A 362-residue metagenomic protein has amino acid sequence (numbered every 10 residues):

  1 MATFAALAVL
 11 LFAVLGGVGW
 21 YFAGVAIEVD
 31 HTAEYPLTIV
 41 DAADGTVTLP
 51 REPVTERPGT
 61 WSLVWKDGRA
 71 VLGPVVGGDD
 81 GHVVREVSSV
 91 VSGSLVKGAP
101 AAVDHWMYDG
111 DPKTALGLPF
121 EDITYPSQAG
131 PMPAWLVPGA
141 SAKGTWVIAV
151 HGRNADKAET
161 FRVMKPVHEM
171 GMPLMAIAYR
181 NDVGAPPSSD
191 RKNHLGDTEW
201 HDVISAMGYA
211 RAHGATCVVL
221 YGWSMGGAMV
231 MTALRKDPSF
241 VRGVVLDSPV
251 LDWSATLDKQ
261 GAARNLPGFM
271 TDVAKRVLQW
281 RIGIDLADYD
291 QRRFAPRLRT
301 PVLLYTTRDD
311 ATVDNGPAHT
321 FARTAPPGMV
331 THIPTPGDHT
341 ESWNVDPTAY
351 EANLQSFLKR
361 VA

Functional and structural regions predicted by a protein language model:
M1-A115: N-terminal targeting or regulatory segments adjacent to alpha/beta-hydrolase or S9 domains
V96-A140: N-terminal cap/lid segment of alpha/beta-hydrolase-fold proteins
Q128-R180, G184-P186: Short, surface-exposed "cap/lid" segments of acyl-processing enzymes
K192-H213, V219: Alpha/beta-hydrolase active-site loop
T232-D285: Hydrolase active-site cap/lid region
R297-R299, L304-T306, D310: Short beta-strand/loop motif that positions the catalytic acidic residue of the alpha/beta-hydrolase fold
A311-P317: Conserved alpha/beta-hydrolase "acid-adjacent" motif
G337-T348: Catalytic histidine-centered segment of alpha/beta-hydrolase-like enzymes
